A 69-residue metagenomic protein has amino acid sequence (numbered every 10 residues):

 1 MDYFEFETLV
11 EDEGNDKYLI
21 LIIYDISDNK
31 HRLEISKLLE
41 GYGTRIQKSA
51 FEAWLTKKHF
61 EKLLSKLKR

Functional and structural regions predicted by a protein language model:
D2-L21, S27-R69: Basic nucleic-acid-binding interfaces
